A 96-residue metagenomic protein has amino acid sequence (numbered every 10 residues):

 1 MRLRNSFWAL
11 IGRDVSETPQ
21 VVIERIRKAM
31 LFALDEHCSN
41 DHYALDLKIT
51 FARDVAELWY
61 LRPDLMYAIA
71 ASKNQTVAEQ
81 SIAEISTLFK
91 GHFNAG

Functional and structural regions predicted by a protein language model:
M1-G96: Long, compositionally biased terminal regions
